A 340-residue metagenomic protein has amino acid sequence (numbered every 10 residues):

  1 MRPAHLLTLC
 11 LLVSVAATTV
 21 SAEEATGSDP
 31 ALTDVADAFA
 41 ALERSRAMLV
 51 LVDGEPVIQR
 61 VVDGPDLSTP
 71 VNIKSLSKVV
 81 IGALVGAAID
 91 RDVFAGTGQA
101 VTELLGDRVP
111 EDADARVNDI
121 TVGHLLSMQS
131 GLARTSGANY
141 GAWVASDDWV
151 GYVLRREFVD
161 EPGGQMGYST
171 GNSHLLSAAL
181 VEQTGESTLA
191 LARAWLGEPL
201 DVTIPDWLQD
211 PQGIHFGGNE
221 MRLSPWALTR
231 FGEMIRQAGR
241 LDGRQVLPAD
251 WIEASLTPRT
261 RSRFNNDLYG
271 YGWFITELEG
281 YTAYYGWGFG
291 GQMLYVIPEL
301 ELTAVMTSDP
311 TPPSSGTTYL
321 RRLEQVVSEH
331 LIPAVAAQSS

Functional and structural regions predicted by a protein language model:
M1-L7: Bacterial N-terminal signal peptides that target proteins for export
T8-A16: Bacterial N-terminal signal peptides
A36-D66, L294-Y295, E301-V305: A short, well-structured edge-of-sheet supersecondary motif
G54, V71-T97, L125, L176-L180 (+1 more regions): Active-site SXXK
N72, R91-S130, R155, T184-L223: Active-site helix/loop module of the DD-peptidase/beta-lactamase fold, centered on the serine-lysine SxxK catalytic
N172-A179, N219-R240, Q292, V296-D309: Active-site-proximal alpha-helical segments within enzyme catalytic domains
V202-P205, I252-V305: Active-site Gly/Thr loop motif
G288-S340: Structured C-terminal helix/loop/strand segments within mature extracytoplasmic catalytic/sensor domains
